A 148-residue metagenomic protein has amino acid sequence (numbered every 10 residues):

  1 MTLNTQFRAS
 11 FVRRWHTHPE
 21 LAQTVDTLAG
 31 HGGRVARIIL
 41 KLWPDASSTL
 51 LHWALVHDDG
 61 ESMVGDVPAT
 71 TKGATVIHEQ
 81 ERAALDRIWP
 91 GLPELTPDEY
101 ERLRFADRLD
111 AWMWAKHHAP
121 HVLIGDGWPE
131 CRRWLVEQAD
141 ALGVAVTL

Functional and structural regions predicted by a protein language model:
M1-L148: Alpha-helical, largely C-terminal catalytic domains that coordinate divalent metal ions via clustered Asp/Glu/His
